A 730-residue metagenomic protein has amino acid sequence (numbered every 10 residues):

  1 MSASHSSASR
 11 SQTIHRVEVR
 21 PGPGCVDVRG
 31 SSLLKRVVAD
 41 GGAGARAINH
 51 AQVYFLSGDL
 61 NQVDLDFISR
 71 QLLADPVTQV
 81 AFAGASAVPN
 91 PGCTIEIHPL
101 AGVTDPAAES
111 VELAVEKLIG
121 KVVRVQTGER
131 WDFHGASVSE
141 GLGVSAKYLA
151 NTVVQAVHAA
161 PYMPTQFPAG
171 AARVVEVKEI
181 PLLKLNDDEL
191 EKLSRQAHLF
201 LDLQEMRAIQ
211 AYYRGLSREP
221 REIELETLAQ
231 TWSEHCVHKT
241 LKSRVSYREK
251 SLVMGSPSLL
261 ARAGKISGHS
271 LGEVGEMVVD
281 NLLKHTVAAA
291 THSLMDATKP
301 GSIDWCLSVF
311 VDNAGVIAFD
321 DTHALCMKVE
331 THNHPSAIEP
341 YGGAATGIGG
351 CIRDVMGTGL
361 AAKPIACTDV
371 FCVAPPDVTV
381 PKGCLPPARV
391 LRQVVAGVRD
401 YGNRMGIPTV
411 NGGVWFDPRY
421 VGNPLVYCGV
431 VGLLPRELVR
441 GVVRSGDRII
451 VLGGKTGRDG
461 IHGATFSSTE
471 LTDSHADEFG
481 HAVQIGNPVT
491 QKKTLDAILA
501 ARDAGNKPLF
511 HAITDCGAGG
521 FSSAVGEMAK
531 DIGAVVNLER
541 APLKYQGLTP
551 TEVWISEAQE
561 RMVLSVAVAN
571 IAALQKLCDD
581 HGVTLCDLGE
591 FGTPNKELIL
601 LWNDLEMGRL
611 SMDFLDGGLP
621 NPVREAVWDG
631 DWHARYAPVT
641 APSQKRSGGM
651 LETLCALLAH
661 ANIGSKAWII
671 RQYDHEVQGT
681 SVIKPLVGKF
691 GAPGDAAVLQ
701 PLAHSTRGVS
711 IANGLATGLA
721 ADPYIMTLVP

Functional and structural regions predicted by a protein language model:
R10-P23, H50-F55, N90-A101, E129-W131 (+2 more regions): Short glycine-/aliphatic-rich beta-strand segments at the starts of folded cytosolic domains
E18-R29, L60, E96-A107, G135-V138 (+2 more regions): Short, surface-exposed ligand-recognition loops at beta-strand->loop->(often short) alpha-helix junctions that present
G24-G42, D66-S69, V103-I119, G526-A541: Short amphipathic alpha-helix segments
V37-A43, S69-Q79, V115-K121, G143-A156 (+1 more regions): A common structural junction motif
D40, R46-H50, E112, K117-H134: Interaction-mediating elements
G58-V63, G135-L142, S565-A572: Helix N-cap motif at beta-to-alpha junctions
T78-R124: Short, solvent-exposed interaction modules
G102-T104, V122, R130-D132, K147 (+1 more regions): Glycine/proline-enriched, intrinsically flexible loops and inter-domain linkers
